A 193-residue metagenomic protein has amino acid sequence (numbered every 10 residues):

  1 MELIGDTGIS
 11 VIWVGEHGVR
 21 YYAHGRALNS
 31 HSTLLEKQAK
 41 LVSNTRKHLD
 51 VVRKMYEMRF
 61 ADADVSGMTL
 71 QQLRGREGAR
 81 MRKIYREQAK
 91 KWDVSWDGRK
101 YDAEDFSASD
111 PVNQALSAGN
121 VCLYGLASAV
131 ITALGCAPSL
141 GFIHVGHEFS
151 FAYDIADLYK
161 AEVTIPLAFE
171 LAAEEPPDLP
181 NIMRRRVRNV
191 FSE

Functional and structural regions predicted by a protein language model:
L3-D6, G15, V19-E193: Active-site helix-to-loop segments that bind/position phosphate- or nucleotide-bearing substrates and donors across
